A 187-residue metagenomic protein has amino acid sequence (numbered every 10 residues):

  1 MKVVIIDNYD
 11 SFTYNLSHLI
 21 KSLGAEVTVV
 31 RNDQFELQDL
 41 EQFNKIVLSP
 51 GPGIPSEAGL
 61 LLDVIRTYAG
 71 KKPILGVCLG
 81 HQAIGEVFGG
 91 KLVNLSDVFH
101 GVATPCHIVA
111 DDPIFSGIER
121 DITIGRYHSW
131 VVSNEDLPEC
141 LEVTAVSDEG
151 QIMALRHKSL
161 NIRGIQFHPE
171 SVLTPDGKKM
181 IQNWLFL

Functional and structural regions predicted by a protein language model:
M1-V4: Extreme N-terminal starter segment of soluble prokaryotic enzymes
S17-E26: Two-component/phosphorelay signaling modules centered on CheY-like receiver
E26-N32: Short hydrophobic/Thr-rich beta-strand motif most characteristic of the beta2 strand and flanking loop of CheY-like
F35-F43: Short amphipathic alpha-helix with an adjacent loop that forms part of the alpha/beta core around
F43-D112, S116, I181-N183: Cysteine-nucleophile active-site neighborhood
P73-L75, K91, T123, E142 (+1 more regions): Proline-centered loop/turn at the N-terminus of a beta-strand
D112-S159: Catalytic beta-strand/loop cores that center a nucleophilic Ser/Cys/Thr and support acyl-enzyme chemistry
V172-L187: Acyltransferase
